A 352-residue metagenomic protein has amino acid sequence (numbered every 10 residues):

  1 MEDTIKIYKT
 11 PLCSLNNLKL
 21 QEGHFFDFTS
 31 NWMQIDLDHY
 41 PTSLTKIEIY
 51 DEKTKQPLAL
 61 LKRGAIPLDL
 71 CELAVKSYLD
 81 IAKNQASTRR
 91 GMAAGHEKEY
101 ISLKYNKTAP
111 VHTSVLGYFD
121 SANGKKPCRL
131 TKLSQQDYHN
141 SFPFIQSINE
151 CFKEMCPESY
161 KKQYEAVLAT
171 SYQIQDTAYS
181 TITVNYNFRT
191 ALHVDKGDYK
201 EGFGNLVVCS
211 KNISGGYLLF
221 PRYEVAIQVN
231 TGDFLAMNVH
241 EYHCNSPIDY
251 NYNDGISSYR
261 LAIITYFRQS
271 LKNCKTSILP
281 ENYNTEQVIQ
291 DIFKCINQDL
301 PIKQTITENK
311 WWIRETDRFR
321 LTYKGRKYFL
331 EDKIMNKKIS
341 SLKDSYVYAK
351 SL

Functional and structural regions predicted by a protein language model:
M1-N205, I227, N253-K310, T316 (+1 more regions): Fe(II)/2-oxoglutarate oxygenase catalytic core
E201-C209, D233-A236: Contiguous, well-ordered alpha-helical segments that form the cores/surfaces of helical PPI scaffolds
C209-N230: A short beta-strand-loop-beta hairpin characteristic of the jelly-roll/cupin
N212-S214, E308, T322-Y328: A short, compositionally biased
I227-Y242: Conserved metal-binding segment of the jelly-roll/cupin
Y242-Y250: Short, Lys/Arg- and Gly-enriched loop/turn segments at beta-strand edges
E315-T316, R320-M335: Acidic, low-complexity, intrinsically disordered interaction modules
E331-Y346: A short, exposed loop/beta-hairpin motif centered on an aromatic-Gly-Thr core
